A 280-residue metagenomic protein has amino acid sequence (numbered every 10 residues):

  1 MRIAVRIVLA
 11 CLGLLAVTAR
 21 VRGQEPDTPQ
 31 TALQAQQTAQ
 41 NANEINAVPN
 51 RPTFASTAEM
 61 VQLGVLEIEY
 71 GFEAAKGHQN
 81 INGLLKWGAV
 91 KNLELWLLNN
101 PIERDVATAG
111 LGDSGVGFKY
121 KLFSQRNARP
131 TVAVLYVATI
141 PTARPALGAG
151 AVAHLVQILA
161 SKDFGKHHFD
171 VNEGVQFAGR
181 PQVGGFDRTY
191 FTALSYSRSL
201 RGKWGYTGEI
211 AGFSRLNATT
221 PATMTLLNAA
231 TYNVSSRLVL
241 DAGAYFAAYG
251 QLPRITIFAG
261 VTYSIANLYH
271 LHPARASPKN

Functional and structural regions predicted by a protein language model:
M1-V5: N-terminal secretory signal peptides that target proteins for export/translocation
R6-A16: Bacterial N-terminal signal peptides
L15-T18, L122: Structural signature of transmembrane alpha-helix termini at the membrane-water interface
A19-G23: Sec/Tat signal peptide C-region and signal peptidase I cleavage site
Q24-N280: Transmembrane beta-barrel domains of Gram-negative outer membranes and organellar outer membranes
